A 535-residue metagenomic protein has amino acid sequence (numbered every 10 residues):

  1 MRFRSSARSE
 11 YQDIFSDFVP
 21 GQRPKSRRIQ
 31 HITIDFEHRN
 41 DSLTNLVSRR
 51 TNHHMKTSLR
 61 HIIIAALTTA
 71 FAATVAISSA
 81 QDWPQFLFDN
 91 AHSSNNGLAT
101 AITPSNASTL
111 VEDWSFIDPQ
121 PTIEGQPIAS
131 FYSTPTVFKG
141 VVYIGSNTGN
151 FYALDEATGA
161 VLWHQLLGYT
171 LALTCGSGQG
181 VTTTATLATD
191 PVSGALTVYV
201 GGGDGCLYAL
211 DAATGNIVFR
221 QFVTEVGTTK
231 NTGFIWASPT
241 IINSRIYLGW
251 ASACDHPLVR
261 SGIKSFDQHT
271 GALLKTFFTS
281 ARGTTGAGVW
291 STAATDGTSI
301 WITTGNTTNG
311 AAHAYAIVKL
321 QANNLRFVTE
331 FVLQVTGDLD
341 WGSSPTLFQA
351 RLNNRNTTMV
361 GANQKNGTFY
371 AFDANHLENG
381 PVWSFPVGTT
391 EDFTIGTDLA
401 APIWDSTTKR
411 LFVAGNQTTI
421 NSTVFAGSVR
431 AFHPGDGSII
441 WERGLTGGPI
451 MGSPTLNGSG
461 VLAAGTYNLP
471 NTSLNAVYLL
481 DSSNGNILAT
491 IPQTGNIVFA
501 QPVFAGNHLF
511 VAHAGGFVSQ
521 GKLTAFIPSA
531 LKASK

Functional and structural regions predicted by a protein language model:
R2-D13, I29: Short, intrinsically disordered low-complexity segments enriched in Ser/Thr with adjacent Pro
Y11-I14, F36-R39: Alpha-helix boundary/capping motif
H38-H54: Short, Lys/Arg-enriched N-terminal segments with co-localized hydrophobic residues within the first ~10-30 amino acids
H54-A66: Bacterial N-terminal signal peptides that target proteins for export
I64-T74: Bacterial N-terminal signal peptides
T74-A80: Sec/Tat signal peptide C-region and signal peptidase I cleavage site
Q81-D113: Blade/loop signatures of beta-propeller domains
T100-A129, G140-I144, N150-V181, T186-V200 (+6 more regions): Extracytoplasmic/lumenal domain signature
